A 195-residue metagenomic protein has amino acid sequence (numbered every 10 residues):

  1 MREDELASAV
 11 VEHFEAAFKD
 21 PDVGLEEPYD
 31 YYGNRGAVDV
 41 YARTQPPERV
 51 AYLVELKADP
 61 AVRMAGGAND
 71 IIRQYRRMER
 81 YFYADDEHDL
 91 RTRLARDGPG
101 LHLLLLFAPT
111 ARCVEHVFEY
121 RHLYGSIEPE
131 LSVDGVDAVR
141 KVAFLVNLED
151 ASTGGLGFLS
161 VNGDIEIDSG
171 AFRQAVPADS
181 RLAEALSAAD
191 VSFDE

Functional and structural regions predicted by a protein language model:
M1-G36, R43-P47, D85: Acidic-basic catalytic patches of nuclease active cores, encompassing PD-(D/E)XK and other metal-cofactor nuclease
L25-D30, V54, A61, L101-L103: Polyanion-binding and phosphate-handling cores
Y32-D39, T153-L159: Short, solvent-exposed polar/charged micro-motifs at secondary-structure junctions
V40-A42, E48-A61, M78: Conserved catalytic cores of phosphodiester-cleaving nucleases, focusing on short active-site segments
Q45-E48, R96-G98: Flexible, charged surface loops at secondary-structure boundaries
A58-E128, A143: Catalytic cores of nucleic-acid endonucleases
A95-D97, A108-E195: Non-catalytic C-terminal interaction segments of nucleic acid-processing enzymes
